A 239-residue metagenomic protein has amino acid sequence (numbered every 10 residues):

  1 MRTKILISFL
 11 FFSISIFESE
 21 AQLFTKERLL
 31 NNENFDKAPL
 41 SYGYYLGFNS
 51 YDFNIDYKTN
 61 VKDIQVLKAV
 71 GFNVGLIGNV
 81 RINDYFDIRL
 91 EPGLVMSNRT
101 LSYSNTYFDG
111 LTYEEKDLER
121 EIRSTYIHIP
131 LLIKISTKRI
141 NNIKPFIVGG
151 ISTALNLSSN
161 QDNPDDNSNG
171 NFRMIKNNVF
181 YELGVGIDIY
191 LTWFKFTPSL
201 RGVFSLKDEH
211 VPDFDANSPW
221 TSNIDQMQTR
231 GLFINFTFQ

Functional and structural regions predicted by a protein language model:
M1-E27, F236-Q239: Bacterial Sec-dependent N-terminal signal peptides
E18-G43: Outer-membrane beta-barrel biogenesis signature
N31, D36-L40, F48-N54, N79-N160 (+1 more regions): Gram-negative (and chloroplast) outer-membrane scaffold detector with strong preference for beta-barrel transmembrane
A38-L40, K68-F72, R123-I129, I143 (+2 more regions): Residues that define the transmembrane beta-barrel architecture of outer-membrane proteins
Y45-G47, N98-T100, R201-D208: Short, solvent-exposed beta-strand-terminating loops
N49-N73, I77: Surface-exposed strand-loop-strand hairpins of Gram-negative outer-membrane beta-barrel proteins
I55-Q65, S97-S124, L157-M174, H210-D225: Flexible, solvent-exposed loop segments that connect beta-strands
N178, L183, T192-Q239: Predominantly the C-terminal beta-signal and adjacent terminal strand-loop region of outer-membrane beta-barrel
